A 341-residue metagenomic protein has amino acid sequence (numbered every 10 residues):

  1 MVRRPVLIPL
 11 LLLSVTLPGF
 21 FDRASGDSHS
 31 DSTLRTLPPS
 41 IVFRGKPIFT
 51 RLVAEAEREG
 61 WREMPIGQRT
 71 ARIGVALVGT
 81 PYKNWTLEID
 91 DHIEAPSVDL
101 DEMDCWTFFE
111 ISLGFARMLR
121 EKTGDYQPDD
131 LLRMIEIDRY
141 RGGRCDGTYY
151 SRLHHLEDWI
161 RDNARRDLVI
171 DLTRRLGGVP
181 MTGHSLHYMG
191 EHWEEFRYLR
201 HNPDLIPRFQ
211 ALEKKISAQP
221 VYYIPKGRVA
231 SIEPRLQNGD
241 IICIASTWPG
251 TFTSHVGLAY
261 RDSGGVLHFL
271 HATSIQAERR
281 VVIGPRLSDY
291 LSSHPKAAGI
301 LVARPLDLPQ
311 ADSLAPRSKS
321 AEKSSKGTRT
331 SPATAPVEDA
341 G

Functional and structural regions predicted by a protein language model:
M1-P9: Bacterial N-terminal signal peptides that target proteins for export
I8-P18: Bacterial N-terminal signal peptides
G19, A24-G26: Boundary at the C-terminal end of the N-terminal hydrophobic targeting segment
D31-F108, S112, R117: Cationic-aromatic interfacial patches
L77-Q219, C243, R261, G265 (+1 more regions): Acidic/His-rich structured neighborhood in mature extracellular/periplasmic domains
R235-L236: Short, well-ordered loop/turn sites that connect or cap secondary structure elements
D240-A321, G341: C-terminal soluble interaction/assembly domains
